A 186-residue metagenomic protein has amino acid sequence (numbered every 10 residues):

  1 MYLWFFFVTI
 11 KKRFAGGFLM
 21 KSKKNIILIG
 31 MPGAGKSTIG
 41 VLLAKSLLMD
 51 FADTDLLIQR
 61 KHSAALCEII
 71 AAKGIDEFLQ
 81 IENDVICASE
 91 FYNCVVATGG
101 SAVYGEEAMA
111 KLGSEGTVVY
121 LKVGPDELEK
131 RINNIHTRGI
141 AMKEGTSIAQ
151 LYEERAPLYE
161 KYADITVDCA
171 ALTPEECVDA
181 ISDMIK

Functional and structural regions predicted by a protein language model:
M20-S22, L42, S46, T117 (+1 more regions): NTP-dependent small-molecule kinase module
L28: Hydrophobic anchor at the beta1->P-loop junction of P-loop NTPases
M31: P-loop (Walker A) phosphate-binding loop of NTP-binding proteins
K36: Conserved lysine of the Walker
I39: Hydrophobic positions on the alpha1 helix immediately C-terminal to the Walker A/P-loop
T54-A102, E106-K111: ATP-dependent small-molecule kinase phosphotransfer cores that center on conserved nucleotide phosphate-binding segments
S114-P157: A glycine- and Lys/Arg-enriched "phosphate-lid" helix/loop adjacent to the NTP-binding pocket of small-molecule kinases
